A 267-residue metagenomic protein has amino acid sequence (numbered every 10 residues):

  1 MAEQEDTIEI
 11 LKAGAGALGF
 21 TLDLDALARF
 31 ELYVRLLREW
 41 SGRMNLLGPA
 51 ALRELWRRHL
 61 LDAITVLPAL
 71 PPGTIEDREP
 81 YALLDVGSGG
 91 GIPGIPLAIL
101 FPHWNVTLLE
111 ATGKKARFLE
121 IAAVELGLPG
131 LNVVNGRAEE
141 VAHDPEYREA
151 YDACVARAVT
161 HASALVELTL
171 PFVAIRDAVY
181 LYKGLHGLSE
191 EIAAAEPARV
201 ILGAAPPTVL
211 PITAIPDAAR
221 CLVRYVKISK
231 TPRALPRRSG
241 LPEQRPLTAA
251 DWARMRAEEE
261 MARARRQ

Functional and structural regions predicted by a protein language model:
A2-P80, L84, K114-L131, R238: Class I SAM-dependent transferase core
Q4-E5, E259-M261: Intrinsic disorder/low-complexity segments enriched in polar/small residues
A13, E39, C154, E260-A262: N-terminal cationic amphipathic segment used for targeting or macromolecule association
D85-G89: Conserved S-adenosyl-L-methionine
G90-H103: Conserved SAM-binding loop of SAM-dependent methyltransferases across substrates and taxa, primarily the Class I
H103-T107, A111-R256, R263-R266: S-adenosylmethionine
